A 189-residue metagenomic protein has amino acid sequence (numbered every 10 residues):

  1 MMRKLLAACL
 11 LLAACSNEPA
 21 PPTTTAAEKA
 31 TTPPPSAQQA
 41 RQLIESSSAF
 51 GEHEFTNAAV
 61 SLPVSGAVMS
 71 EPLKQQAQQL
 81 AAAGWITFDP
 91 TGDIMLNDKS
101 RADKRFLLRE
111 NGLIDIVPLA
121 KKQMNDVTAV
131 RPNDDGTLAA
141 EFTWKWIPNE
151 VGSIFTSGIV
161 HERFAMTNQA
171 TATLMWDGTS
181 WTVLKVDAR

Functional and structural regions predicted by a protein language model:
M1-A13: Sec-dependent bacterial lipoprotein signal peptides
C15-E18: Bacterial signal peptide processing site
T25-V68: Short amphipathic alpha-helical interface segments
E71-I86: Basic amphipathic alpha-helical segments that dock to polyanions
T87, E141, E162-R189: Short beta-strand edge/turn micro-motifs at domain boundaries
T87-K121: Accessory beta->alpha helical hairpin/"wing" motif in late/C-terminal subdomains of nucleic-acid enzymes
G136-P148: A short hydrophobic beta-strand element
K145-A165: Short, cysteine-centered beta-strand-loop-beta hairpins and adjacent loop/turn segments enriched in charged/polar
